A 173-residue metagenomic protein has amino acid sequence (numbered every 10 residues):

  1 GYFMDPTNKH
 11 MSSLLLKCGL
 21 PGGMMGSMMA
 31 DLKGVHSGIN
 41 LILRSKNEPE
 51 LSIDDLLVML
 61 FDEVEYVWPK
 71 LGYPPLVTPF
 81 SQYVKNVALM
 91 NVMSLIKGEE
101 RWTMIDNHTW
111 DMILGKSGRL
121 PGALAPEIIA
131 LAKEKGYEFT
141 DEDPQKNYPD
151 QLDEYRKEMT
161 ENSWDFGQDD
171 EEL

Functional and structural regions predicted by a protein language model:
G1-F3: A structural-propensity feature for long, helix-poor, extended segments
K9-L173: Terminal or standalone catalytic/regulatory effector modules within metabolic enzymes and repeat proteins
